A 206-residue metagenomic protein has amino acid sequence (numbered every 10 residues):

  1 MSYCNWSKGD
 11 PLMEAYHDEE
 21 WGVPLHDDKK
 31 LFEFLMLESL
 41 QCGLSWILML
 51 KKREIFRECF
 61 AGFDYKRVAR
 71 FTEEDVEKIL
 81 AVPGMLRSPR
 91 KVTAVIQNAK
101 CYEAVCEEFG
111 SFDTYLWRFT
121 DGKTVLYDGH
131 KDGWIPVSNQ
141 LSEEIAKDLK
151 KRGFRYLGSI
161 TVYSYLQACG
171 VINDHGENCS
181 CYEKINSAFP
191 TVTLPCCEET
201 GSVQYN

Functional and structural regions predicted by a protein language model:
M1-N206: HhH-family (HhH-GPD) DNA N-glycosylase catalytic core used in base-excision repair
